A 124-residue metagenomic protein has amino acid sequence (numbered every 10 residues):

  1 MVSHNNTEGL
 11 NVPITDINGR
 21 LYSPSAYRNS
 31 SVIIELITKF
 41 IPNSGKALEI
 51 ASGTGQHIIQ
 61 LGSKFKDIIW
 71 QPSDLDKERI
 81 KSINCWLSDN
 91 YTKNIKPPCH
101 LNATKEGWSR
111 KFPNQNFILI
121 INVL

Functional and structural regions predicted by a protein language model:
V2-N43: Class I SAM-dependent methyltransferase Rossmann-like catalytic core, especially the SAM/SAH-binding loop
N29, N94, N122-V123: Asparagine-centered polar/low-complexity signal
L48, Q56-G107: Class I SAM-dependent methyltransferase SAM/SAH-binding core
A51: Conserved S-adenosyl-L-methionine
G107-N114: Short amphipathic alpha-helix with an adjacent loop that forms part of the alpha/beta core around
Q115-L124: A short SAM/SAH-binding and catalytic strip from SAM-dependent methyltransferases
